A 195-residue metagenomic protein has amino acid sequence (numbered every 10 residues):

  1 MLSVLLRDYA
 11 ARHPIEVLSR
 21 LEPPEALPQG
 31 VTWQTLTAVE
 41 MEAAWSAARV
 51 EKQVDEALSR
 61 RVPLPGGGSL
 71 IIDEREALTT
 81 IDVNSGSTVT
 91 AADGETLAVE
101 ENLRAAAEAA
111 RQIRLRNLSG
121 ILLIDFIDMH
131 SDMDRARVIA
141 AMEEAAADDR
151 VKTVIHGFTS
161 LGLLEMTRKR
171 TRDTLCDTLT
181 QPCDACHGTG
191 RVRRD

Functional and structural regions predicted by a protein language model:
M1-E76, T178-D195: OB-fold/S1-family RNA-binding modules
G66-D195: Conserved glycine-centered short motifs in functionally critical loops
